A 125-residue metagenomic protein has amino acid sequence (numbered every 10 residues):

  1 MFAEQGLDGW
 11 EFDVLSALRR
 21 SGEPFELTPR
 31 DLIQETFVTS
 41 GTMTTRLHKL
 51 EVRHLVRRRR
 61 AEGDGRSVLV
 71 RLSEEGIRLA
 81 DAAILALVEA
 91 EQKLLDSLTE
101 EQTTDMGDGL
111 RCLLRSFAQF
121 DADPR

Functional and structural regions predicted by a protein language model:
M1-T39, R125: N-terminal helix-turn-helix DNA-binding core of bacterial DNA-binding proteins
G22, E26, I84, A118-D121: Short amphipathic alpha-helical interaction/hinge segments
E26, H48-D108: Charged, amphipathic alpha-helical coiled-coil/dimerization segments
E101-R125: C-terminal regulatory/oligomerization modules of transcriptional regulators
